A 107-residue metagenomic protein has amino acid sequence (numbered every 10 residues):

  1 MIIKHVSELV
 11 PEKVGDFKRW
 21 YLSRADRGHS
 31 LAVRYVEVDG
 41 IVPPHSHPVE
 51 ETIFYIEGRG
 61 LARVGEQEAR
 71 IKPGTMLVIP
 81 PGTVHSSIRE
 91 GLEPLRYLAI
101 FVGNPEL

Functional and structural regions predicted by a protein language model:
K4-H5, A99: Structural signal for conserved beta-strand scaffold positions within catalytic alpha/beta enzyme cores
L9-P43, I100-P105: A short glycine-rich, His/Asp/Glu-containing loop-to-beta-strand
K18, H29-R34, E50-E51, P81 (+1 more regions): A generic structural signal for short beta-strands and their flanking turns/coil linkers
Y35-E37, S46-A62: Short, conserved beta-strand element in jelly-roll/cupin
T52, R59-L61, E68, V84 (+1 more regions): Structural motif
Q67-P81: Short acidic-glycine-tyrosine-enriched beta hairpin
P81-L107: Ligand-binding loop in jelly-roll beta-barrel domains
